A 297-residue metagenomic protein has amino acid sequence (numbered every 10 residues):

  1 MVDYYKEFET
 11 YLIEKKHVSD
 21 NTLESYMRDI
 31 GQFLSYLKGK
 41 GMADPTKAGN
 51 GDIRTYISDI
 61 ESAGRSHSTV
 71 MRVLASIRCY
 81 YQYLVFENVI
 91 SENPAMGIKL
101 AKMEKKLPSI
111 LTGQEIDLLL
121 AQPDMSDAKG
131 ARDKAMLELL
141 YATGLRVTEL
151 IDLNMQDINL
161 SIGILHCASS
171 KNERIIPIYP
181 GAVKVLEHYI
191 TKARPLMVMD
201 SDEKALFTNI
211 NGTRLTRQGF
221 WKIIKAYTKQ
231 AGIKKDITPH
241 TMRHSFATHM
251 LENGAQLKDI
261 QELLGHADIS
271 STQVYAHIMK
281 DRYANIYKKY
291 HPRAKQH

Functional and structural regions predicted by a protein language model:
M1-H297: Conserved catalytic core of the tyrosine transesterase superfamily
